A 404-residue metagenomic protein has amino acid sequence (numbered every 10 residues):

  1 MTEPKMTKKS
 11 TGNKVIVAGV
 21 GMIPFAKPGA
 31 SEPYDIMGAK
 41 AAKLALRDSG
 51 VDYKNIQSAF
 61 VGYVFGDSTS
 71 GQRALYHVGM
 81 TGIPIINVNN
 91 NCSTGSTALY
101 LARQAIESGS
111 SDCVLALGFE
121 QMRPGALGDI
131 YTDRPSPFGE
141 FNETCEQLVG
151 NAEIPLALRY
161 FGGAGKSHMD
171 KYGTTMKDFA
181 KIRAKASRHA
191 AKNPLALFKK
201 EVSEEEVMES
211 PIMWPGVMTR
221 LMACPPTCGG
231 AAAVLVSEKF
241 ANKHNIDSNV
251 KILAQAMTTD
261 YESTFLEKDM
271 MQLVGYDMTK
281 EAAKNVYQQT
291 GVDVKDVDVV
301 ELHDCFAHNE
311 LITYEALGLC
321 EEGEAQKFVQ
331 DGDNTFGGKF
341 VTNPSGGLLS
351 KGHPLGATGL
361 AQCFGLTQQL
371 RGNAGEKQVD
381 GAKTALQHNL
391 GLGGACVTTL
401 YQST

Functional and structural regions predicted by a protein language model:
T2-D35, K181, M213-E281, N285 (+5 more regions): Condensing-enzyme catalytic core mediating Claisen C-C bond formation in acyl metabolism
T2-S93, A164, H168-M176, L197-V207 (+4 more regions): Conserved active-site "lid/cap" helical segment
S10-T11, Y63-L117, Q121-Y160, F198-P225 (+3 more regions): Conserved catalytic cysteine-centered active-site region of acyl-thioester-dependent Claisen-condensing enzymes
V17, Y53-G62, P84-N89, V114-G118 (+6 more regions): Beta-strand segments within the central parallel beta-sheet cores of soluble alpha/beta enzyme folds
G66-L75, E262-K268, D304-K327, P354-G356 (+1 more regions): Short glycine/threonine-rich loop-to-helix capping motif typified by GTGT followed within a few residues by an Asp-Pro
L75-Y76, D170, L235-S237, L400-S403: Short beta-strand-to-turn element immediately C-terminal to the catalytic PLP-Schiff-base lysine in fold type I
N90-E120, L158-K192, A233-K239, K351-A374: Active-site-proximal alpha-helical scaffold in enzymes
H353-T404: C-terminal amphipathic "assembly/sorting" segment characterized by alternating charged and hydrophobic residues
